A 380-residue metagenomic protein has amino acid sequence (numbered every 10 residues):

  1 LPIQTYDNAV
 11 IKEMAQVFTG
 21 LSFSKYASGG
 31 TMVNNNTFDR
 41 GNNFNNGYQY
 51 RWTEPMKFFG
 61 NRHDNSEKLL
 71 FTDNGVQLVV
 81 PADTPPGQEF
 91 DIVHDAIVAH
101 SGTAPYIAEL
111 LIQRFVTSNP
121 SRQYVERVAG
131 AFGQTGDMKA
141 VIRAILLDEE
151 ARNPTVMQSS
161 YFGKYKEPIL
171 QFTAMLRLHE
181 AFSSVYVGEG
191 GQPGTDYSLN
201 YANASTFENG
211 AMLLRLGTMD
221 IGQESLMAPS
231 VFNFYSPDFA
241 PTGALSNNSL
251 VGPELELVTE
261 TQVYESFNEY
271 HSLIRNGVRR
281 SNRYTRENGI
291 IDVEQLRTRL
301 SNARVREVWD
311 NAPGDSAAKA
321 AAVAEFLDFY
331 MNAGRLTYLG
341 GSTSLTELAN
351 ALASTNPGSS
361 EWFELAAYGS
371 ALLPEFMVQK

Functional and structural regions predicted by a protein language model:
L1-G191: Active-site substrate-binding loop specific to GH73 endo-beta-N-acetylglucosaminidase modules in bacterial autolysins
H100-T135, R143-K380: Flexible, low-complexity segments enriched for small/polar residues
